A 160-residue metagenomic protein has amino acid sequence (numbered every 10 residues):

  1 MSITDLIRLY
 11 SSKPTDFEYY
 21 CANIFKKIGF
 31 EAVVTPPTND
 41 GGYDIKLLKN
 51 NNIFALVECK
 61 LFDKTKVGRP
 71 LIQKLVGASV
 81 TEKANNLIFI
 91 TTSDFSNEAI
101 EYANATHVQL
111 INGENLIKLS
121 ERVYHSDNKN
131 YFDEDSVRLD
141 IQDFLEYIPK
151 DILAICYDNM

Functional and structural regions predicted by a protein language model:
M1-G41, K46-M160: Mixed-charge (Asp/Glu-Lys/Arg
